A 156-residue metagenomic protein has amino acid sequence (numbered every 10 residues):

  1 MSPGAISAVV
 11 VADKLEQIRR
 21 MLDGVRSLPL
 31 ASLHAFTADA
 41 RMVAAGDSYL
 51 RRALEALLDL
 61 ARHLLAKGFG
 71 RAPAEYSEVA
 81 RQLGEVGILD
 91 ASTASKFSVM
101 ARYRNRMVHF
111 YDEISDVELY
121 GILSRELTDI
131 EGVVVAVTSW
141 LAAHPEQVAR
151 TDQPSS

Functional and structural regions predicted by a protein language model:
M1-S156: Solvent-exposed interaction patches of small proteins and small membrane subunits
